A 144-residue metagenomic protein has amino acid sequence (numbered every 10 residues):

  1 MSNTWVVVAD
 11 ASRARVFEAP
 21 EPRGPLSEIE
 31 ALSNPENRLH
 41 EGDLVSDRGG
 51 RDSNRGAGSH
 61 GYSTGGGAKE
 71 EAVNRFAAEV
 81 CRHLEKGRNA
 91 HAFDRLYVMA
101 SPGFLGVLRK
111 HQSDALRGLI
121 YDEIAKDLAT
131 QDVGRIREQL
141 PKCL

Functional and structural regions predicted by a protein language model:
M1-L144: Terminal alpha-helical anchor/extension segments at protein ends
